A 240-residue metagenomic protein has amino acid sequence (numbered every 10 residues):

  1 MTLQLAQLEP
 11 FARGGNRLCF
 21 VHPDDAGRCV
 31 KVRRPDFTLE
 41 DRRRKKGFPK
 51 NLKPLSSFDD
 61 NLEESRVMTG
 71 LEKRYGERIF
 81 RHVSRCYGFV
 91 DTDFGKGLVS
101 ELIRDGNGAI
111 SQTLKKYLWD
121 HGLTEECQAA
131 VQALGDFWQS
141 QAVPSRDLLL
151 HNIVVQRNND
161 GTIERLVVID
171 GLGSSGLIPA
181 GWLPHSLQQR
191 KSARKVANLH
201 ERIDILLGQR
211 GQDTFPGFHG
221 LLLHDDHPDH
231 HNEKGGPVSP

Functional and structural regions predicted by a protein language model:
T2-P10: Conserved N-terminal boundary motif of the eukaryotic protein kinase catalytic domain
G15-G70: ATP-binding glycine-rich loop module of kinase domains
D25, G95-K96, E164: Conserved catalytic motifs of the protein kinase core domain
C29-P35, E101, D170-L172: Active-site ExK catalytic segment of metal-dependent nucleases
D36-T38, D93, G106-N107, L172-G176: Feature marks short, surface-exposed loop/turn motifs that line or immediately flank catalytic pockets and channel
N51, Y117-V131, D136-R146, V155-P240: C-lobe/activation-segment region of protein kinase-like
E72-A130: Conserved structural core of kinase catalytic domains
H82-F89, P144-R157: A short glycine-rich, hydrophobically flanked beta-strand micro-motif that places a catalytic Asp/Glu for divalent metal
